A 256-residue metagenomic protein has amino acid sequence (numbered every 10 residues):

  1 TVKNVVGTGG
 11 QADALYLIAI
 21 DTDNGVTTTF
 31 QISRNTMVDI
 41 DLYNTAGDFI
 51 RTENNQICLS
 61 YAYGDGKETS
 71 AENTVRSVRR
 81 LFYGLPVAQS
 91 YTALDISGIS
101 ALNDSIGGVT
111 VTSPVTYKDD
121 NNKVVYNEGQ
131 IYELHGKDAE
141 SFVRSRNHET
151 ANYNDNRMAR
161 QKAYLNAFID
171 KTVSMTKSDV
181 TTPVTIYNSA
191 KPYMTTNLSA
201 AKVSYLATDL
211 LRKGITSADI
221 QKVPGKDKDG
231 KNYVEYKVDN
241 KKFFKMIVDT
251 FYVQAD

Functional and structural regions predicted by a protein language model:
T1-D256: Non-catalytic, solvent-exposed segments at the cell envelope interface
